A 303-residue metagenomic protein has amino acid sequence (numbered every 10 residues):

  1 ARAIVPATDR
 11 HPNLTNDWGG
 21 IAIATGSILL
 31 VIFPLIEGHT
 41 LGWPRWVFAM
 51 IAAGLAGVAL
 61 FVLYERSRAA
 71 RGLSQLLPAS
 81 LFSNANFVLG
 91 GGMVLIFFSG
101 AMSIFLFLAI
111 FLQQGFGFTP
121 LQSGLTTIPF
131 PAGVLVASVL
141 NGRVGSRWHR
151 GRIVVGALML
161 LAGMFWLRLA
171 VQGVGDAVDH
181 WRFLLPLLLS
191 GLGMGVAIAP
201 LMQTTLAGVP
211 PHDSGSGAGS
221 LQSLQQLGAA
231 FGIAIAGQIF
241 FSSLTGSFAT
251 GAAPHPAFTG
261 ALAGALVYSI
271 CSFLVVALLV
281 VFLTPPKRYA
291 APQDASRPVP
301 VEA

Functional and structural regions predicted by a protein language model:
A1-D9, T25-E37, A53-A70, V276-T284: C-terminal membrane-cytosol helix-exit motif in multi-pass small-molecule transporters
A1-I28, L41-G42, S67-A85, G142 (+3 more regions): Flexible interhelical linker loops that connect adjacent transmembrane helices in multi-pass membrane transporters
P6-T8, P131, V301: Intrinsically disordered, low-complexity segments used for protein-protein interactions
G19, W46-M50, G57, A70-S247 (+1 more regions): 12-transmembrane solute porter fold
P34-W46, H255-L262: Membrane-interfacial helix-loop-helix junctions in multi-pass membrane proteins
A249-H255: Interfacial non-cytosolic loop connecting adjacent transmembrane helices
L283-A303: Intrinsic disorder in cytosolic terminal tails and internal cytosolic loops of multi-pass membrane transporters
